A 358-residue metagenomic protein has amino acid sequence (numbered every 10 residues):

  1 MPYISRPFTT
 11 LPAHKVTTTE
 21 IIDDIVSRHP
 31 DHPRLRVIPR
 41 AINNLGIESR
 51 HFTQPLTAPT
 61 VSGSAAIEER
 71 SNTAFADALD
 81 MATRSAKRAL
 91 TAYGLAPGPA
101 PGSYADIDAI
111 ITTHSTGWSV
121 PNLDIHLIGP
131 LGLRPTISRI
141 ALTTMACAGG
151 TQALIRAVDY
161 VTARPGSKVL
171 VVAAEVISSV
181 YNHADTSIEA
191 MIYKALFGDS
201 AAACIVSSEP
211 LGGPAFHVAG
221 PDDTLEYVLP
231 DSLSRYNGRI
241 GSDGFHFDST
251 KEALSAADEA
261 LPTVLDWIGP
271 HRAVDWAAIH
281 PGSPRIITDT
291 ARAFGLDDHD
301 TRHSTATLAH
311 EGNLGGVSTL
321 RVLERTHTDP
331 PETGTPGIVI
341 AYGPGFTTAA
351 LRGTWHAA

Functional and structural regions predicted by a protein language model:
M1-F75, H183-E259, T263, Y342 (+1 more regions): Condensing-enzyme catalytic core mediating Claisen C-C bond formation in acyl metabolism
R6-F8, T113, T143, L170-E175 (+2 more regions): Short beta-strand segments
I47, H51-V61, I67-L133, T144 (+1 more regions): Conserved beta-ketoacyl condensing-enzyme motif
D77-G94, L123, A201, S255-P270 (+1 more regions): Short, well-ordered amphipathic alpha-helical segments that serve as non-catalytic structural scaffolds within diverse
Y104-D108, P135-S138, A163-V169, I192 (+4 more regions): Short coil/turn connectors at secondary-structure junctions
S115-G117, R134-T136, A141-P165, D258 (+1 more regions): Claisen-condensing/thiolase-fold acyl-transfer catalytic domains that form or cleave C-C bonds in fatty acid
W118-L133, V172-A184, L233-R235, I287-T301: Acidic-glycine-rich active-site phosphate/pyrophosphate-binding loop
